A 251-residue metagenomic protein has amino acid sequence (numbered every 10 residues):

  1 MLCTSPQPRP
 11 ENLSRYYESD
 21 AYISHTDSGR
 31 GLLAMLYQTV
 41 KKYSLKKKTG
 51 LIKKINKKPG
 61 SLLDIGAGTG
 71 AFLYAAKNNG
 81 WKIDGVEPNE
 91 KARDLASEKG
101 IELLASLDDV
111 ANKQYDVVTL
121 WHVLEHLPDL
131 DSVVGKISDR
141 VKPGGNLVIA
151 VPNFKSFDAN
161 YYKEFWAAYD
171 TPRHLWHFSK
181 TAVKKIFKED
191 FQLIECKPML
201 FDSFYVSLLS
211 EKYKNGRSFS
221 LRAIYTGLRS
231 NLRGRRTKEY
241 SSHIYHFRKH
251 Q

Functional and structural regions predicted by a protein language model:
M1-K113, V117-W121, D131-V134, P198-F201 (+3 more regions): Conserved N-terminal segment of class I S-adenosyl-L-methionine
W121-P128, A150, R173: Short catalytic micro-motifs in class I SAM-dependent methyltransferases
P128-S132, A159: Short N-terminal helix/helix-N-cap motif within the alpha/beta-hydrolase-1
D131-N146: A short glycine-rich, Lys/Arg-flanked "PGG" loop and its adjoining helix->strand segment in the class I
V148-W176, T181-I186, L209-K212: Short, glycine-/aromatic-enriched active-site segment of Class I SAM-dependent methyltransferases
F191-R222: Conserved catalytic loop of SAM-dependent methyltransferase domains
G216-R235: A transmembrane-helix-recognition feature enriched in membrane-embedded lipid enzymes and envelope glyco-/phospholipid
